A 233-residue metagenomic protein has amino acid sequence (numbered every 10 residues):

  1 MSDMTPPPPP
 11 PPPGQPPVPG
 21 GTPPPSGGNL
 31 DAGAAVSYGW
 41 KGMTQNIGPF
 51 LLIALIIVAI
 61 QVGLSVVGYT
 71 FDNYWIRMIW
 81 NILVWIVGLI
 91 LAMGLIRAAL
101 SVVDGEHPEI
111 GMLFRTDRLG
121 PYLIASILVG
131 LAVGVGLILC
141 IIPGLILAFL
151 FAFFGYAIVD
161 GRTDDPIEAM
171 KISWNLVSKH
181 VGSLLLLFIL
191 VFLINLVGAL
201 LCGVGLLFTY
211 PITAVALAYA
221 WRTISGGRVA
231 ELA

Functional and structural regions predicted by a protein language model:
M1-K41, I110, S225-A233: Low-complexity, intrinsically disordered extramembrane tails and loops of integral membrane proteins
P12, N73, R115-R118: Serine/threonine-rich low-complexity intrinsically disordered regions
P17, T22-L55, R77-H107, F149: Cytosolic-side membrane-entry/anchor segment at the start of a transmembrane helix
A32-I60, H107-V135, F149-A199, V229-A233: Interfacial aromatic "cap" segments that immediately flank transmembrane helices in multipass membrane proteins
S37, G68, N73-Y74, P121 (+2 more regions): Intrinsically disordered, low-complexity N-terminal regions enriched in serine/proline/glycine with scattered basic
L55, G63-I76: Short, hydrophobic transmembrane alpha-helix segments
Y74-E106, G130-E168, N195-E231: Selective recognition of hydrophobic, aromatic-rich stretches within alpha-helical transmembrane segments of polytopic
